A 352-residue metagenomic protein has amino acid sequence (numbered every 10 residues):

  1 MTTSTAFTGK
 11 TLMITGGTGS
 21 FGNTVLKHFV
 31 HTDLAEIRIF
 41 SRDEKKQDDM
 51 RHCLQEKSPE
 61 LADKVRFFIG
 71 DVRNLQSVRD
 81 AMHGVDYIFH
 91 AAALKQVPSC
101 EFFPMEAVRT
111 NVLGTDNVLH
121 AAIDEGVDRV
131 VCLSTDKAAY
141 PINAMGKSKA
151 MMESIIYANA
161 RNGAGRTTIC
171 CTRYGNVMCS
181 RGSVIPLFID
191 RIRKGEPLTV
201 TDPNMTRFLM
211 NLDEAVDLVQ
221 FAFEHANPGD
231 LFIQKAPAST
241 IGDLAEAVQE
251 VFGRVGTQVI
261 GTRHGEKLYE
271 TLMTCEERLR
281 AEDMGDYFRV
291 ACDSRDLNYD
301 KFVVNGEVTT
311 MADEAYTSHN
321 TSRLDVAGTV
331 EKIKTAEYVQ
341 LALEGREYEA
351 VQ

Functional and structural regions predicted by a protein language model:
T2-A6, S154, A158-Q352: Strand-loop microenvironment adjacent to phosphate/nucleotide-handling motifs in alpha/beta enzyme folds
K10-T32: N-terminal Rossmann NAD(P)H-binding glycine-rich loop of SDR-like oxidoreductase domains
T15, M82-A91, C132: Rossmann-fold scaffold of SDR-type NAD(P)-dependent oxidoreductases
D33-D49: Conserved glycine-rich Rossmann-like NAD(P)H-binding loop of the short-chain dehydrogenase/reductase
S41, F68-I69, R109, D202 (+1 more regions): Conserved residues in the N-terminal Rossmann fold of short-chain dehydrogenase/reductase
V65-Y87: Conserved Rossmann-fold cofactor-binding substructure of NAD(P)-dependent oxidoreductases
F67, A107, I169-T172: Hydrophobic/aromatic anchor residues within beta-strands of the central parallel beta-sheet of Rossmann-like
H90, L94-A150, S154: Conserved Rossmann-fold NAD(P)-dependent oxidoreductase catalytic core, especially the SDR/UDP-sugar
